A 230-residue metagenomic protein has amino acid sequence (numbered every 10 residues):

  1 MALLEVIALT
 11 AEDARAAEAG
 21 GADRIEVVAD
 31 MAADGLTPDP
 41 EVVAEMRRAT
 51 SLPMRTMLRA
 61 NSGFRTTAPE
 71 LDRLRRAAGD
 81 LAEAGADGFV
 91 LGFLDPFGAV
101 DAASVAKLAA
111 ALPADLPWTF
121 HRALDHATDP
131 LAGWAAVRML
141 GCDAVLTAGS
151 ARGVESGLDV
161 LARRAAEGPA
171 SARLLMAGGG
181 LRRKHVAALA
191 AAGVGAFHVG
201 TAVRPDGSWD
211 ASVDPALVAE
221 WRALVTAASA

Functional and structural regions predicted by a protein language model:
M1-I7, A11, R47-R48: N-terminal amphipathic alpha-helix/helix-capping segment at the start of soluble metabolic enzymes
L4-A8, I25-V27, M54-L58, F89-L91 (+4 more regions): Hydrophobic faces of well-ordered beta-strands that scaffold small-molecule active sites in alpha/beta enzyme cores
L9-G20, R65-D80, D125-L140, R164-A166 (+3 more regions): Catalytic cores of alpha/beta
E12, M31-S51, P69-D72, F93-P113 (+4 more regions): Active-site-adjacent beta->alpha loops and helix N-cap segments on the catalytic face of soluble alpha/beta enzymes
A22, S51, G85-D87, C142 (+1 more regions): A structural motif
A44-D80: Structural motif corresponding to the early beta-alpha repeats
R76-F93, F97: Ordered, amphipathic secondary-structure segments that act as subunit-interaction surfaces in large macromolecular
A188-A230: Long hydrophobic alpha-helical segments typical of transmembrane helices together with their membrane-interfacial
